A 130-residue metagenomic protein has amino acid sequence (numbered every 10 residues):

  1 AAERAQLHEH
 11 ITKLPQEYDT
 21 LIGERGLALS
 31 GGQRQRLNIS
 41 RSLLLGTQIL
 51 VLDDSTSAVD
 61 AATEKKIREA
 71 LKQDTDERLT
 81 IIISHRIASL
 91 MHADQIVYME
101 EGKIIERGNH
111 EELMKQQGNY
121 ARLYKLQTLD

Functional and structural regions predicted by a protein language model:
A1-E24, R68-E69, E77: ABC ATPase nucleotide-binding domain helical subdomain, centered on the C-loop/LSGGQ "ABC signature"
R4, K13-E17, E69, M91-D130: C-terminal portion of ABC ATPase nucleotide-binding domains
I39, I83: Hydrophobic anchor residue at the start of the ABC signature
L44-Q48, E77: A short, proline-enriched helix->beta-strand linker immediately N-terminal to the Walker B motif in ABC-type P-loop
L50-D53: Catalytic Walker B motif of ABC-type/P-loop ATPase nucleotide-binding domains
A61-A62: Helix N-cap at the start of a conserved alpha-helix in ABC-type nucleotide-binding domains
Q73-I82: Conserved catalytic loops of ABC-family nucleotide-binding domains
